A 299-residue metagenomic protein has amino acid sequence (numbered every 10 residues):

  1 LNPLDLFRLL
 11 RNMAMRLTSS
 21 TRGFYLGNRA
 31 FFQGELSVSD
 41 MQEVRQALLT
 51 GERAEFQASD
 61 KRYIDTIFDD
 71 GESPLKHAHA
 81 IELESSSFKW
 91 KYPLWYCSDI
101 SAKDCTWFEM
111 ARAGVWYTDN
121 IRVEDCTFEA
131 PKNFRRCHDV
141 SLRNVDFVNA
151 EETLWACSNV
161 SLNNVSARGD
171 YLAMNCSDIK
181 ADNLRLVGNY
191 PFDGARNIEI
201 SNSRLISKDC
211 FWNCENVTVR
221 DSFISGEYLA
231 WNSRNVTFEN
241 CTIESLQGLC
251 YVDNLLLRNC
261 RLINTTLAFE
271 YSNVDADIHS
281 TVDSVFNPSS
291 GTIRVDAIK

Functional and structural regions predicted by a protein language model:
F7-L10, A14-K299: Long, distal/terminal scaffolding or interaction modules with repetitive or compositionally biased sequence
